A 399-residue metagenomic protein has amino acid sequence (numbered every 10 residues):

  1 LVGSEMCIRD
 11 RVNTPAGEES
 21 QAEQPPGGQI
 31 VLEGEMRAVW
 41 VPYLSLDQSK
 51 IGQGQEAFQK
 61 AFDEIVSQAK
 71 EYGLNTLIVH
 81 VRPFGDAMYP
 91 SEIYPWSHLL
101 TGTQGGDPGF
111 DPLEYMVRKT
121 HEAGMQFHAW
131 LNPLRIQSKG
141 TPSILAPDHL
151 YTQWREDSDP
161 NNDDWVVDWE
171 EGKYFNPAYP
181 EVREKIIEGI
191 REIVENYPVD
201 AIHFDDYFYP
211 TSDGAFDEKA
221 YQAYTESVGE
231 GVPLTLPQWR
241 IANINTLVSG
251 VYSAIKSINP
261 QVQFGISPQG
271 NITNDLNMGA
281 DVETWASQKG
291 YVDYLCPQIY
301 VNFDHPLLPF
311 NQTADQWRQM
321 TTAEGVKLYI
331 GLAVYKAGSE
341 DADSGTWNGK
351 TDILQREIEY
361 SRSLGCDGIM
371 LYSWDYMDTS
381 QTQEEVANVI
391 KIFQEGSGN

Functional and structural regions predicted by a protein language model:
L1-I8: Short, small-residue-biased leader/transition segments that mark boundaries at the very start of proteins
I30-Q59, A129, L134-N196: Active-site-adjacent "subsite" loops/lids of carbohydrate-active enzymes
Q53-Y72, L99-A123, E188, A242-L247: Aromatic- and glycine-enriched glycan-recognition loops and surfaces that form the carbohydrate-binding subsites
K60-A87, N196-A201, G290-Y294, S361-G368: Catalytic domains of carbohydrate-active enzymes, especially glycoside hydrolases
Y72-P108: Aromatic-lined carbohydrate-binding/catalytic grooves of carbohydrate-active enzymes
L113, V248-G250, G270-A286, L307-T321 (+1 more regions): Alpha-helical scaffolding within the catalytic cores of extracellular/periplasmic polymer-degrading hydrolases
E156-Q288, Y300-V301: Polysaccharide-binding and catalytic clefts of secreted carbohydrate-active enzymes
Y291-P309, Q316-N399: Substrate-binding cleft of secreted/luminal carbohydrate-active enzymes
